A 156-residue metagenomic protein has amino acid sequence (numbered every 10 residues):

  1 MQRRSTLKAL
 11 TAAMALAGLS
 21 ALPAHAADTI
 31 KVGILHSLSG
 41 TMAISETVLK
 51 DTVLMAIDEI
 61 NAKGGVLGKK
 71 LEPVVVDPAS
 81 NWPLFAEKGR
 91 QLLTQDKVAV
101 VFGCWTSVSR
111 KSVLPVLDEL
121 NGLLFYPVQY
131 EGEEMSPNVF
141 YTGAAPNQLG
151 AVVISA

Functional and structural regions predicted by a protein language model:
R3-T11: N-terminal export leaders
T11-A21: Bacterial N-terminal signal peptides
L22-A26: Sec/Tat signal peptide C-region and signal peptidase I cleavage site
A27, D51-P73: Signal peptide-proximal N-terminal region of secreted/periplasmic/extracellular or secretory-lumen proteins
G33-T52, V76-P83, W105-V108: Extracytoplasmic "Venus flytrap"
V66-A79, M135-V139: Short beta-strand elements in bilobed, periplasmic/extracellular small-molecule ligand-binding domains
V74, A79-A99, S155-A156: Short, well-structured alpha-helical segments in soluble
K97-A156: Extracytoplasmic ligand/sensor domains, especially the bilobed periplasmic-binding protein
